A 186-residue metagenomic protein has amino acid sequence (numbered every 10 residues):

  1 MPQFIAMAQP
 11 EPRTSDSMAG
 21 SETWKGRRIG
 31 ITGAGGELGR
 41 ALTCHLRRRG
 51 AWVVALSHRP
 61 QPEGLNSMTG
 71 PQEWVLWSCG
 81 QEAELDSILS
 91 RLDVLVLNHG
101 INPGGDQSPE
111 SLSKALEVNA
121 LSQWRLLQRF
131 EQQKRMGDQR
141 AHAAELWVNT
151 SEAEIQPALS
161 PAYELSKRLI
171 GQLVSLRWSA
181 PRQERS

Functional and structural regions predicted by a protein language model:
I31-R48: N-terminal Rossmann NAD(P)H-binding glycine-rich loop of SDR-like oxidoreductase domains
T32, L56, N98-H99, A143-A153: SDR active-site strand-loop-helix element
R48-L65: Conserved glycine-rich Rossmann-like NAD(P)H-binding loop of the short-chain dehydrogenase/reductase
P60-A83: Rossmann-fold cofactor-recognition segment
V96-G105: Conserved NAD(P)H cofactor-binding loop of Rossmann-fold oxidoreductase domains
G104-G105, P109, R135-Q183: Catalytic loop of short-chain dehydrogenase/reductase
G105-N119: Short alpha-helical oligomerization interface
V118-A141, S179: Amphipathic alpha-helical dimer-interface segment in Rossmann-like NAD(P)H-dependent oxidoreductases
